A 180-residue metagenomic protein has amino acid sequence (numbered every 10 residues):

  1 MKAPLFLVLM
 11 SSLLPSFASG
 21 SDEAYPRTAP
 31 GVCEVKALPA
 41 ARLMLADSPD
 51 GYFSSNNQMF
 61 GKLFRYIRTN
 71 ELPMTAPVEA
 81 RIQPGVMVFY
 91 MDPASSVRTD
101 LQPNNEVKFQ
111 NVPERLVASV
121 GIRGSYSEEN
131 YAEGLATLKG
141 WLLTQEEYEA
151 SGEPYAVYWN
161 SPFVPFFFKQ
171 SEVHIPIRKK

Functional and structural regions predicted by a protein language model:
K2-K180: A solvent-exposed interaction/effector surface
